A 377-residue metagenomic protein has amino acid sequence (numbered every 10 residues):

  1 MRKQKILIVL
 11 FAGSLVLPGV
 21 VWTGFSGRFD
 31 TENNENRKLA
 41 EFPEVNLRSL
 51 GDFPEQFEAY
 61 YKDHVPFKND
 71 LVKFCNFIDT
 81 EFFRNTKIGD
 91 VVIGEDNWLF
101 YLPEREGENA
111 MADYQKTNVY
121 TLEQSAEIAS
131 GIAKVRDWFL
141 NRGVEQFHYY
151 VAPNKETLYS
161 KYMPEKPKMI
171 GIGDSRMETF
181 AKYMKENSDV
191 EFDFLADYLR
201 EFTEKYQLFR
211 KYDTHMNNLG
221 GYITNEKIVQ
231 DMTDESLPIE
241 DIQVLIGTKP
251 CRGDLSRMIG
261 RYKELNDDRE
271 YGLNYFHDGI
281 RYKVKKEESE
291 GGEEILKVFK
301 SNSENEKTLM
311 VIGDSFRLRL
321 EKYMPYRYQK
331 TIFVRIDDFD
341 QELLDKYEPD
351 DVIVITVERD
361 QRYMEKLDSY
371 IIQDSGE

Functional and structural regions predicted by a protein language model:
M1-E377: Extracellular glycan-modifying ectodomains
